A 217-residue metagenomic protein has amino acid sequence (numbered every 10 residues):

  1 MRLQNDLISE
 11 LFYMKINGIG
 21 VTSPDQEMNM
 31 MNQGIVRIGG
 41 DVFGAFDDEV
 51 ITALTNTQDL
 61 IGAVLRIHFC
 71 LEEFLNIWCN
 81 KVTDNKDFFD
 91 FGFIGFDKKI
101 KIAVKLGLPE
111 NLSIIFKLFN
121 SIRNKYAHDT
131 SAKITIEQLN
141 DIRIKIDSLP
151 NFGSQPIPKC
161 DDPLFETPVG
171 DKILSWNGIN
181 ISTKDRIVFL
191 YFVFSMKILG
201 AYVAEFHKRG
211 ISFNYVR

Functional and structural regions predicted by a protein language model:
R2-S121, K125-R217: Amphipathic alpha-helical interface elements
